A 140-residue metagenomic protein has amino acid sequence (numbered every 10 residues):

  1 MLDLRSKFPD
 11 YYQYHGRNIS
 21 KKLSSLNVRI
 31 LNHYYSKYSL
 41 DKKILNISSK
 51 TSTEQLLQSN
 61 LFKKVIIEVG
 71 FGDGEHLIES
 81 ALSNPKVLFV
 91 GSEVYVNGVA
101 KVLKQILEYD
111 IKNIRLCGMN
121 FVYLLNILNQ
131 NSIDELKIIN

Functional and structural regions predicted by a protein language model:
M1-I67, E75-L82: S-adenosyl-L-methionine
K64-N126: SAM cofactor-binding core of SAM-dependent methyltransferases, primarily the Rossmann-like beta-alpha-beta module
N126-E135: A short acidic, Gly/Pro-enriched loop at the edge of an enzyme's catalytic core that lines a small-molecule cofactor
I138-I139: A short beta-strand submotif of the Rossmann-like class I SAM-dependent methyltransferase core that lines
